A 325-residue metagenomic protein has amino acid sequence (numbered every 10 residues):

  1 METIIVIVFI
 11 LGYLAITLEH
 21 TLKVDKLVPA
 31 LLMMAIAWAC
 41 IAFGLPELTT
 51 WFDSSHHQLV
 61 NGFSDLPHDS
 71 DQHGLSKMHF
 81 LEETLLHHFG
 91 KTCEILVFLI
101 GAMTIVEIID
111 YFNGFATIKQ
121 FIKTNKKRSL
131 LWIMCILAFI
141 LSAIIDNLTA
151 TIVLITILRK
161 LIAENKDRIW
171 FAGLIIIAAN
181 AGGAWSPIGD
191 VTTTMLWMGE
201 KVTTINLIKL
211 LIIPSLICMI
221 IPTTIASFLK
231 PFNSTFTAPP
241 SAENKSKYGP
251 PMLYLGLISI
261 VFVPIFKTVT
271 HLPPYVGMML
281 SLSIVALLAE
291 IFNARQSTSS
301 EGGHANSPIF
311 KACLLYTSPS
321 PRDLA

Functional and structural regions predicted by a protein language model:
E2-I4, K91-I95, I122-C135, A163-F171 (+1 more regions): Membrane-interfacial loop-to-helix junctions in multi-pass transporters
I4-I5, E164, W185-S186, M195-L196 (+3 more regions): Juxtamembrane and boundary regions of transmembrane helices in multi-pass small-molecule transporters and channels
L14-L32, V261-L287: Flexible hinge motifs at transmembrane-helix junctions and intramembrane kinks/re-entrant loops in multi-pass membrane
L22, L81-C93, T204-I213, T268-V276: Interfacial loop-to-helix junctions that mark the boundaries of transmembrane helices in multi-pass membrane
A42-S55, L66-E83, E107-I118, I144-I152: Transmembrane alpha-helix boundary signature
E47-F80, P231-Y254, A289-L315: Intrinsically disordered, low-complexity non-transmembrane regions of multi-pass membrane transporters
S129-A184, M195: Hydrophobic transmembrane alpha-helices that form the pore/transport pathway of multi-pass ion and small-solute
Y316-P321: Conserved small/polar residues in nucleotide/adenosyl-binding loops
